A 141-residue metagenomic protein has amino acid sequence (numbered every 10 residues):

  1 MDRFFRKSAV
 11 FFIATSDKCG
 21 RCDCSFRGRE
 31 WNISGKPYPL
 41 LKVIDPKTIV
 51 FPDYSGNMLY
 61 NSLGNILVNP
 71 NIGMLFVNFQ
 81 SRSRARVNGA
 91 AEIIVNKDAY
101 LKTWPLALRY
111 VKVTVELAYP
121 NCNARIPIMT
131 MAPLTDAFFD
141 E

Functional and structural regions predicted by a protein language model:
M1-E141: Binding-site signature for planar aromatic cofactors or substrates
